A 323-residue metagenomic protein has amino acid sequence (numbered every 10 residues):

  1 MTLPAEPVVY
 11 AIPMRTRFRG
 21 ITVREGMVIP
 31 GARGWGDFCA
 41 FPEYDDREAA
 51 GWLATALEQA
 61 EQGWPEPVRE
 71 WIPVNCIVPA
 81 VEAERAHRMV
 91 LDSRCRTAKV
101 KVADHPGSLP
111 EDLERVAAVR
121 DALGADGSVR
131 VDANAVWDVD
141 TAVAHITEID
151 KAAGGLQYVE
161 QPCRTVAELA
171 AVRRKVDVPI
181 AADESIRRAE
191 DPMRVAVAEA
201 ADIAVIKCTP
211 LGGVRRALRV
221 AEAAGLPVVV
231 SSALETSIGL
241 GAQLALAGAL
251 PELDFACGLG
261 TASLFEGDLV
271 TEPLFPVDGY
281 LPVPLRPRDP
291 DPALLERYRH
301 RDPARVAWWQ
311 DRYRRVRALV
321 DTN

Functional and structural regions predicted by a protein language model:
T2-V8, I12-G26, W35-A40, G63 (+1 more regions): Flexible C-terminal active-site loop/helix
I12-V23, E70-R85, K101-D104, A135-V139 (+1 more regions): Active-site mouth loops of central-metabolism enzymes
R15-I72, R94: Conserved N-terminal beta1-alpha1 strand-loop-helix module at the mouth
G34-D37, E70-V78, R96-V100, G127-A133 (+5 more regions): Hydrophobic faces of well-ordered beta-strands that scaffold small-molecule active sites in alpha/beta enzyme cores
D37-D46, T97-A117: Glycine-rich, proline-tolerant flexible connector loops at the mouths of alpha/beta enzymes
A50, A54-E58, A117, L218 (+1 more regions): Predominant activation on well-ordered alpha-helical scaffold segments within soluble catalytic domains
A60-G63, C76-L91, H105-G107, L113-A118: Short, charged beta->alpha transition segments
H105-A242, G267-L269: Catalytic core of soluble alpha/beta enzymes
